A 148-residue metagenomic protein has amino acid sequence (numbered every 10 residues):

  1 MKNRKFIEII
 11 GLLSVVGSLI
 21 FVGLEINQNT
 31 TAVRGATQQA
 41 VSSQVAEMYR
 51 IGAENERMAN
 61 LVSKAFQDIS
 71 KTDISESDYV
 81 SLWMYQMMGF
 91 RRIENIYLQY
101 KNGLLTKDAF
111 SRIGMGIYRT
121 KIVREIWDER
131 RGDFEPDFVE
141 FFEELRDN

Functional and structural regions predicted by a protein language model:
M1-K71: Membrane-proximal alpha-helical anchors
N3-R4, I9-S14, N29, V33-A36 (+6 more regions): Short, flexible coil/linker segments at or flanking structured domains
E54-E94: Extracytoplasmic/periplasmic/luminal assembly and interaction segments in envelope/secretory/respiratory proteins
D78-N148: An amphipathic alpha-helical interaction surface
